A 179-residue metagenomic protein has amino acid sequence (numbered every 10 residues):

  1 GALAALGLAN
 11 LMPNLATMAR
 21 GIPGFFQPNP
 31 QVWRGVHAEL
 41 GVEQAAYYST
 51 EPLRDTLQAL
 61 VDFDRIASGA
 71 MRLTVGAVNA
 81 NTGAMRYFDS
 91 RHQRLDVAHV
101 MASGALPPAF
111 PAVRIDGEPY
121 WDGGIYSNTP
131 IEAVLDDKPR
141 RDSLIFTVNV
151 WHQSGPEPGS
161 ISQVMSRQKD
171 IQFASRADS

Functional and structural regions predicted by a protein language model:
G1-S179: Patatin-like phospholipase
